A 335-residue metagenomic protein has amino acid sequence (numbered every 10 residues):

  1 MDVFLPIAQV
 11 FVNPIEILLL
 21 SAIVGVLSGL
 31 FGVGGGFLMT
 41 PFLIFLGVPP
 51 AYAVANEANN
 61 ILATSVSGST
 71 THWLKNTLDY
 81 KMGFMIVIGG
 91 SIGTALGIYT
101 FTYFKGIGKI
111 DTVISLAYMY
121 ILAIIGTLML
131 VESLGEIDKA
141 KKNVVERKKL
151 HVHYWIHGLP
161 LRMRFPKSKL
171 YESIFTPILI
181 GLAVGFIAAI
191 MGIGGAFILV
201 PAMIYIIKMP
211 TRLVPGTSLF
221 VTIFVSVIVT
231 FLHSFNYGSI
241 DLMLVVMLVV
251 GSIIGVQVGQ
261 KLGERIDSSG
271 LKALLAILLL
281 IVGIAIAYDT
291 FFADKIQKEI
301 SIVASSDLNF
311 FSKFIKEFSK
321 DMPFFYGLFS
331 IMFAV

Functional and structural regions predicted by a protein language model:
M1-L20, L74-I180, N236-V335: Juxtamembrane transmembrane-helix boundary motif
I17, V24, I44, Y52 (+4 more regions): Alpha-helical transmembrane segments of multi-pass membrane proteins, especially transporters and channels
S21, G25-V33, F37, T64-S69 (+9 more regions): Transmembrane alpha-helical segments of multi-pass membrane transport proteins and ion-pumping complexes
S28, L43-F45, H72-K75, F101 (+4 more regions): Helix-capping/transition residues at the boundaries of transmembrane alpha-helices and the short helical linkers
G32, P49, D79, G192 (+2 more regions): A helix-boundary/kink motif common to multi-pass secondary transporters, especially Major Facilitator Superfamily
G36-G83: Juxtamembrane transmembrane-helix termini in multi-pass membrane transport proteins
M39-Y52, I198-L213, L232: Interfacial segments of multi-pass membrane proteins
A63-K75, F224-I240, T290-F291: Membrane-interface helix-cap regions at the ends of transmembrane helices in multi-pass membrane proteins
